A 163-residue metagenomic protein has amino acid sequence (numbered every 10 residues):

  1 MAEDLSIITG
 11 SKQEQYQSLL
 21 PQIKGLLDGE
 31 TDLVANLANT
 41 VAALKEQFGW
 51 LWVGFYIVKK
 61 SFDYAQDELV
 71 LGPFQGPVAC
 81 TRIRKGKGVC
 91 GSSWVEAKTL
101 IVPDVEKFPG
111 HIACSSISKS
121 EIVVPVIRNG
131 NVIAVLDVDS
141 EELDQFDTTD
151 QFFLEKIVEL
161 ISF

Functional and structural regions predicted by a protein language model:
M1-P73: Intrinsically disordered, low-complexity terminal regulatory regions
A2, L20, K24, S140-F163: Juxtadomain coupling helices with adjacent low-complexity linkers
Q47, A113-S118: Short loop/turn motifs at secondary-structure junctions and domain boundaries
W52, V123, V135: Short hydrophobic/aromatic beta-strand element in the GNAT-like acyltransferase core that lines or flanks the acyl-donor
V58-S61, A65-C114: Regulatory sensory and allosteric helical modules in signal-transduction proteins and certain transcription factors
S120-I127: A short, aliphatic-rich beta-strand micro-motif
I127-S140: Sensory-domain boundary capping and coupling elements
